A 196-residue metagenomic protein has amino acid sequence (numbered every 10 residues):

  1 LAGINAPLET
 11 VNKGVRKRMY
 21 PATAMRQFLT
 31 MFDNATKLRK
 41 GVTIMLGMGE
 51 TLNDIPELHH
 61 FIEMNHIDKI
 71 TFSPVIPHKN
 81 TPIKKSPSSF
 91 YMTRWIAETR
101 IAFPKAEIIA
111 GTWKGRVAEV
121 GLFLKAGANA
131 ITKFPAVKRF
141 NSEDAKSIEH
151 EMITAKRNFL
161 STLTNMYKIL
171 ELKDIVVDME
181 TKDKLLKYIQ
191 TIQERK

Functional and structural regions predicted by a protein language model:
L1-K37, M45-N65, T81-F90: Conserved non-cysteine loop/helix-boundary elements of the Radical SAM core domain that shape
G3, G14, G41, G47-G49 (+4 more regions): Residue-identity detector for glycine
A6-L8, K13, K40-M45, T71-P77 (+1 more regions): Short beta-strands and strand-loop turn motifs
K37-L38, A106: A short helix->loop->beta-strand "cap" motif at the edges of active sites that frequently abuts
E63-K196: Auxiliary Fe-S-binding modules of radical SAM enzymes
